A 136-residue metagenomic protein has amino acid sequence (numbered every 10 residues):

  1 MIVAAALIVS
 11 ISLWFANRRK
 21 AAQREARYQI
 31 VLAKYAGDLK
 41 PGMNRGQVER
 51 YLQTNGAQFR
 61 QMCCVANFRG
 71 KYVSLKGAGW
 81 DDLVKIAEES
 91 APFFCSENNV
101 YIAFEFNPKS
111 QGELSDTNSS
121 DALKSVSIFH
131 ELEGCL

Functional and structural regions predicted by a protein language model:
M1-W14: Hydrophobic membrane-insertion alpha-helices, especially the h-region of bacterial N-terminal signal peptides
S12-L136: Residues within mature, well-folded domains
